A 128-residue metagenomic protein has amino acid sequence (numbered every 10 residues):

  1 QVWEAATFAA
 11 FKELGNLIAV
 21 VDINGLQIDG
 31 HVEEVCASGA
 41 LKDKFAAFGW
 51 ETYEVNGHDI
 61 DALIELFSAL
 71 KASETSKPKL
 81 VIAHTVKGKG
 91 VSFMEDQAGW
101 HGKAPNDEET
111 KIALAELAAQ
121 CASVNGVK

Functional and structural regions predicted by a protein language model:
Q1-K128: Glycine-rich ThDP/TPP pyrophosphate-binding loop and its adjacent helix/strand module within ThDP-dependent enzymes
